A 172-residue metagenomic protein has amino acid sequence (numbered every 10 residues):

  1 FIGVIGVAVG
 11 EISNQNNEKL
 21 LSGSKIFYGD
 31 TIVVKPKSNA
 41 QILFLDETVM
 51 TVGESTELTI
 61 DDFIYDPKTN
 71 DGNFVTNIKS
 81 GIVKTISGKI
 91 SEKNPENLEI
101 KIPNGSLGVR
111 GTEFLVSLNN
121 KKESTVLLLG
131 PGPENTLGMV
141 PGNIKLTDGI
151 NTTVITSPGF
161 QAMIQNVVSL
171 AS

Functional and structural regions predicted by a protein language model:
F1-T31, K35, F44-V168: Flexible, surface-exposed loop/linker segments and immediately adjacent secondary-structure boundaries
S38-A40: Short, charged beta-turn/beta-strand-edge "cap" motif at the junction between a beta-strand and an adjacent loop
